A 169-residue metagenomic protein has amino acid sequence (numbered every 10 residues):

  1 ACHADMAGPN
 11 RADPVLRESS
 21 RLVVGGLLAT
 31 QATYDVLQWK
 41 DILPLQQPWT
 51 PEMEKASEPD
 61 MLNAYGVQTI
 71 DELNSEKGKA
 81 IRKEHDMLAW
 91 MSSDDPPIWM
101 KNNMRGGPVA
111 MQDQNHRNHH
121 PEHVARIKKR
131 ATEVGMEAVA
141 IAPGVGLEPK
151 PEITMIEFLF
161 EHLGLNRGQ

Functional and structural regions predicted by a protein language model:
A1-M6, P96, T132-M136, F160 (+1 more regions): Sec-exported extracytoplasmic/periplasmic mature domains
A1-P48: Primarily recognizes the serine-hydrolase "nucleophile elbow" in alpha/beta-hydrolase and SGNH/GDSL folds
P14-S19, L88-S92, L165-Q169: Surface-exposed acidic, glycine-flexible loop patches that form ligand/cofactor-binding and adhesion interfaces
Y34-L37, M53-G144: Serine-hydrolase catalytic core
I141, G146-I153: Catalytic histidine-centered segment of alpha/beta-hydrolase-like enzymes
P151-Q169: Catalytic active-site module of serine/aspartate enzymes centered on a nucleophile-bearing elbow/loop
